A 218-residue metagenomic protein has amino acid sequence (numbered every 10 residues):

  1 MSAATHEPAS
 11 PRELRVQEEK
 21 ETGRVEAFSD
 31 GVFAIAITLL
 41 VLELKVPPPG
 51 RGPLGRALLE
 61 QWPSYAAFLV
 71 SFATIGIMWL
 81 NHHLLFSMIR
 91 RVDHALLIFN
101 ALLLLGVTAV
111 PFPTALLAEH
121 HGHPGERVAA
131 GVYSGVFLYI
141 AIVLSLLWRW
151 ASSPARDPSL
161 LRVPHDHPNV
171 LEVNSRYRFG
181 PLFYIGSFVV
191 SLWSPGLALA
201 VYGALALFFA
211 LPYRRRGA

Functional and structural regions predicted by a protein language model:
S2-A218: Multi-pass alpha-helical transmembrane bundle typical of ion/small-solute transporters and intramembrane aspartyl
